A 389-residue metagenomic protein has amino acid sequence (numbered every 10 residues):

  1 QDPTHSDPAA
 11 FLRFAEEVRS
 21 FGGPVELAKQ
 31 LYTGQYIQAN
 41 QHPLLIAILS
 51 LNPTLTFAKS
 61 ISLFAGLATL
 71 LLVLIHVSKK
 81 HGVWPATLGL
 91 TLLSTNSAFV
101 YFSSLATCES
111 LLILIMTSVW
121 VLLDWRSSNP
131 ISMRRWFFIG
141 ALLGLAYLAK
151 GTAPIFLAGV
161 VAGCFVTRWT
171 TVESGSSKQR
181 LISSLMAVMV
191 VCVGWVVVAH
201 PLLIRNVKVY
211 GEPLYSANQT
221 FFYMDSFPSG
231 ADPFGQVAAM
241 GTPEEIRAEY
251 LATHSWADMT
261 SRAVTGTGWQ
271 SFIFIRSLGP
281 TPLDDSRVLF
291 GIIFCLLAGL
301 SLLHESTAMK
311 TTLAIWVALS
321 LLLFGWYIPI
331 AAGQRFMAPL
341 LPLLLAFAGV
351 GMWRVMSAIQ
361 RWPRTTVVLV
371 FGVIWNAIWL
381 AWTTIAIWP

Functional and structural regions predicted by a protein language model:
H5, A98-L111: Short acidic/glycine- and proline-prone juxtamembrane loop motifs at membrane-interface regions of multi-pass membrane
A9-A47, S226-G235: Extracytosolic helix-loop segments that constitute the early lumenal/periplasmic catalytic or substrate-binding loops
A39-A68, F102, A106, T281-F290 (+1 more regions): Loop-to-helix entry region of an early transmembrane alpha helix in multi-pass inner-membrane enzymes
F57-H81, S118, L296-L300: Transmembrane-helix motifs of polytopic, lipid-linked glycan transferases
A68-L74, F165, T171, G266-K310 (+4 more regions): Hydrophobic, aromatic-rich transmembrane alpha-helices and their immediate juxtamembrane boundary segments
S78-H81, V119-R135, A146, F165-G175: Membrane-interface transmembrane helices that cradle and orient dolichyl/undecaprenyl
G89-S94, W120-V121, L143, Y147 (+1 more regions): Short helix- or helix-capping micro-motifs that position conserved polar/aromatic residues at function-defining sites
A187-P282, R287, I293, I378-W388: Membrane-lumen/periplasm interface segments of specific transmembrane helices in polyprenyl phosphate-linked
